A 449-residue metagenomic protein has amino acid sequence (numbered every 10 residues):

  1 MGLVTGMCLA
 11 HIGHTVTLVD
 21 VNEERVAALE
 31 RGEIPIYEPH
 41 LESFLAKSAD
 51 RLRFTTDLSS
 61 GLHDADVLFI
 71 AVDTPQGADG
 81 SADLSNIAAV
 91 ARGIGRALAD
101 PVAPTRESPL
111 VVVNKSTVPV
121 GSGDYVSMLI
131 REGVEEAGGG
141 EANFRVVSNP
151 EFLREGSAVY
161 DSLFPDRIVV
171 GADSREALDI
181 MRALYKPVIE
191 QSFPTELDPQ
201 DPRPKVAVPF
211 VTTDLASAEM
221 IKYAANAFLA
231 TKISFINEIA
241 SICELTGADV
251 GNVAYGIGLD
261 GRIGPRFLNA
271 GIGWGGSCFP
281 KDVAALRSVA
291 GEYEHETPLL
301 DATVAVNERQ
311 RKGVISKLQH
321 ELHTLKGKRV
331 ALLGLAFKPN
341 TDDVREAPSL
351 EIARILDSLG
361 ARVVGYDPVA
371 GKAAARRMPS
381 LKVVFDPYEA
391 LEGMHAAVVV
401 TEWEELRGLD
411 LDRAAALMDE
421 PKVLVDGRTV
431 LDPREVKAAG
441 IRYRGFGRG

Functional and structural regions predicted by a protein language model:
M1-G449: Structural/interface elements that position substrates and couple domains in central-metabolism enzymes
